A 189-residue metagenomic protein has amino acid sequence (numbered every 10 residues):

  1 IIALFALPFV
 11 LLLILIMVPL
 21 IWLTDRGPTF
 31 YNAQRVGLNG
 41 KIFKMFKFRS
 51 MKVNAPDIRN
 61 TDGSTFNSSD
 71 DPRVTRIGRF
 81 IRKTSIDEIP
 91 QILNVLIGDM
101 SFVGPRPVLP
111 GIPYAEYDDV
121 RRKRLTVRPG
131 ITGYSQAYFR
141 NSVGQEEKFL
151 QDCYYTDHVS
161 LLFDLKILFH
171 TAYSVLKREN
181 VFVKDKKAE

Functional and structural regions predicted by a protein language model:
I1-A55, L161, K166-E189: A hydrophobic, helix-centered structural microdomain
A3, Y31, S69, V95 (+1 more regions): Hydrophobic alpha-helical context, especially transmembrane and signal-peptide helices
Y31-R73, I131-L150: Short, glycine-rich, amphipathic interfacial segments at transmembrane boundaries or analogous
P90-E189: Hydrophobic structural segments characteristic of membrane proteins
